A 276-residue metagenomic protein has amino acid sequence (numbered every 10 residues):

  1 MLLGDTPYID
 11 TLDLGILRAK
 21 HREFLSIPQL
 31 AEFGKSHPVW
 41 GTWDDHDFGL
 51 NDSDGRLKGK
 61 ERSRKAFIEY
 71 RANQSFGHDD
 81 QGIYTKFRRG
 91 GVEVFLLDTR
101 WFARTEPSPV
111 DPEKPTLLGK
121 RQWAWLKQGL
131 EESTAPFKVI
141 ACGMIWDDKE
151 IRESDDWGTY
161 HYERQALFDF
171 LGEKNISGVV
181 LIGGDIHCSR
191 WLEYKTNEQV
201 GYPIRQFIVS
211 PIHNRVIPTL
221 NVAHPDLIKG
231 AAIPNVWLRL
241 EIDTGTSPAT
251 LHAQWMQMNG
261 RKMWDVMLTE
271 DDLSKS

Functional and structural regions predicted by a protein language model:
M1-S276: Metal-dependent phosphoester/phosphodiester hydrolase catalytic core
